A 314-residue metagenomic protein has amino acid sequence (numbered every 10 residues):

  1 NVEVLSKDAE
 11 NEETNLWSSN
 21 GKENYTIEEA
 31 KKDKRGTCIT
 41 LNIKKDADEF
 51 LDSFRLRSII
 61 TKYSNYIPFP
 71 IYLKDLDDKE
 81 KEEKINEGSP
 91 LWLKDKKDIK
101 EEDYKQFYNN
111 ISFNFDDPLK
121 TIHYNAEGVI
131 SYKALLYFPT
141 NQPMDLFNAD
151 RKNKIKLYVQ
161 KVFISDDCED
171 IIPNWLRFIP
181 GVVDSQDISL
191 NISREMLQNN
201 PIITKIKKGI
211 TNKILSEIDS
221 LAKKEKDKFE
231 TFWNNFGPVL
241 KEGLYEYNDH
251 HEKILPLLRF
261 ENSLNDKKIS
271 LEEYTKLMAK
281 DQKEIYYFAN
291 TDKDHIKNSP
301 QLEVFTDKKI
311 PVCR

Functional and structural regions predicted by a protein language model:
N1-R314: Conserved GHKL (Bergerat-fold) ATPase module
